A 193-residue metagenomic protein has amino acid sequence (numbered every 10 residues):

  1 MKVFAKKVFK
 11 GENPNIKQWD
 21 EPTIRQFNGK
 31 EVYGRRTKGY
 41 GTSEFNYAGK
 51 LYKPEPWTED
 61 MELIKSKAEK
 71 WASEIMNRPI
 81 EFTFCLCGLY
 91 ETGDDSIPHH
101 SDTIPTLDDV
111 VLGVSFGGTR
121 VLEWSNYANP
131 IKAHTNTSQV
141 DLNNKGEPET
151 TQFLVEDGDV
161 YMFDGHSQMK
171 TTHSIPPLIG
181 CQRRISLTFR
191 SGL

Functional and structural regions predicted by a protein language model:
M1-L193: Non-heme Fe(II) oxygenase metal-center motifs and adjacent flexible, charged/small-residue loops
